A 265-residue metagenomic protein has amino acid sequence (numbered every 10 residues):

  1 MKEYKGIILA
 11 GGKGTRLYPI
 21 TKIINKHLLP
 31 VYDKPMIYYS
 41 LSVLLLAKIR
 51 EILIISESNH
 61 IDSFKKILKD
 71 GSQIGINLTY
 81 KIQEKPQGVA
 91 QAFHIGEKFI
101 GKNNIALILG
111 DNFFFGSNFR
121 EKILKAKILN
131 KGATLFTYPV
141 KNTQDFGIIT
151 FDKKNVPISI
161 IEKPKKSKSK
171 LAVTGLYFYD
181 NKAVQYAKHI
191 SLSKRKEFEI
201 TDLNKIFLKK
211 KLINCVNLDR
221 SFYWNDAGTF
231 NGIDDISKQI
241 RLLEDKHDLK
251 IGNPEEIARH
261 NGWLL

Functional and structural regions predicted by a protein language model:
M1-I8, R16-P19, L29-P30, K34-L109 (+3 more regions): Conserved N-terminal catalytic core of the sugar/cofactor nucleotidyltransferase
L28, I149-F151: A structural signal for short hydrophobic beta-strand segments in well-ordered beta-sheet cores
K81-Q83, F136, V216-L218: Conserved beta-strand termini and adjacent loop/short-helix elements that scaffold enzyme active sites in alpha/beta
P86-V89, N142-T143, K166, Y223-W224: A short acidic, often aromatic-flanked loop/helix-cap motif at beta-alpha or helix-coil junctions that lines enzyme
A106, R120, L124-K127, V156-W263: Catalytic-core segments of class I nucleotidyltransferases/pyrophosphorylases that form NMP-activated intermediates
G116-D145: Conserved donor-nucleotide/metal-binding helix-loop-beta segment in metal-dependent transferases, i.e., the alpha-helix
L135-T137, I148, L176-F178: Conserved hydrophobic/aromatic beta-strand scaffold that supports enzyme active sites
